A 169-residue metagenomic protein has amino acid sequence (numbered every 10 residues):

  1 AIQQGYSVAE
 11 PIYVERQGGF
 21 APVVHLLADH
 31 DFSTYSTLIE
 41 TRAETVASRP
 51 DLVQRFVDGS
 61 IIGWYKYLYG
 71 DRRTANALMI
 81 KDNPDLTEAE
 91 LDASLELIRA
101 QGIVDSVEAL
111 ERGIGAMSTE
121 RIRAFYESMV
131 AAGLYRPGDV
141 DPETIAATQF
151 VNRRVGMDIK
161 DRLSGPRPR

Functional and structural regions predicted by a protein language model:
A1-E88: Pocket-lining segment of extracytoplasmic ligand-binding domains
A1-I2, E10, V14, W64-L68 (+5 more regions): Proteins with a high burden of low-complexity, intrinsically disordered sequence enriched in S/T/G/P/A and R, requiring
I12, T37, E44, R112-G115 (+3 more regions): Flexible, active-site-adjacent loop/turn segments at secondary-structure boundaries
F20, V24-A28, G102, R136 (+1 more regions): Short, solvent-exposed coil/turn linker segments
L26, R42, S118, A146-N152: Helix N-cap / beta->alpha transition motif
S48-Y135: Secondary-structure end/capping motifs
R123-R169: Conserved C-terminal helix/tail region of periplasmic/extracytoplasmic solute-binding proteins
